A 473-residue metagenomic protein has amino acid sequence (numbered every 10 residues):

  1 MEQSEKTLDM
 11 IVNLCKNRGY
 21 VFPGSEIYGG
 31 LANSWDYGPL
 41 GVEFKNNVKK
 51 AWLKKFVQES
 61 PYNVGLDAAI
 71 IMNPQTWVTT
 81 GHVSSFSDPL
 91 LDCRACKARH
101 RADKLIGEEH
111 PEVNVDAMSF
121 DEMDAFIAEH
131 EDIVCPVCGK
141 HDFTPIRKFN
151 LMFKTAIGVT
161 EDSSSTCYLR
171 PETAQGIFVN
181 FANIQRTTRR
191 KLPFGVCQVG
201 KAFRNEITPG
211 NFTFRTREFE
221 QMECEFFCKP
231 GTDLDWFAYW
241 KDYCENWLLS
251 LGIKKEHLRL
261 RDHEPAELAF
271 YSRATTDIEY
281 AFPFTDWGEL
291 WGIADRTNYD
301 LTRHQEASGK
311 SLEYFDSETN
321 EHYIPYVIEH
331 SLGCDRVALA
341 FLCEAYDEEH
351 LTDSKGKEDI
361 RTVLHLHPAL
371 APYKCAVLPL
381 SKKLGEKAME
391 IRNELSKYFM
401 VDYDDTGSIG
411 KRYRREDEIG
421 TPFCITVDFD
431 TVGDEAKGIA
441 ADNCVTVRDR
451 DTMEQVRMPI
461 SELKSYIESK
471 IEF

Functional and structural regions predicted by a protein language model:
M1-F473: NTP/phosphate- and nucleic-acid-binding module
